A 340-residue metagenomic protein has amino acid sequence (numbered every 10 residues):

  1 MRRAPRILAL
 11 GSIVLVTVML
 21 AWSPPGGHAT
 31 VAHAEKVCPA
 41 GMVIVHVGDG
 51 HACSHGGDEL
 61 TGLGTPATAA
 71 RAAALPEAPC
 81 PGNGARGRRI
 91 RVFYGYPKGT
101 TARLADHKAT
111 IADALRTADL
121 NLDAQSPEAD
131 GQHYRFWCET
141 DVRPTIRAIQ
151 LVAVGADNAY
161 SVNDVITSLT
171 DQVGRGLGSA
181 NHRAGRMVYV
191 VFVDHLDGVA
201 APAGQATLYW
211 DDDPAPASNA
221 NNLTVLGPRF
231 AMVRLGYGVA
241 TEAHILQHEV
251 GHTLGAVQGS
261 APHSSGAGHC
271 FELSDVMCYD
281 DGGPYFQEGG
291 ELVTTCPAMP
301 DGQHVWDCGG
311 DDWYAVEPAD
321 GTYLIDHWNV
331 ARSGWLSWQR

Functional and structural regions predicted by a protein language model:
M1-A4: N-terminal secretory signal peptides that target proteins for export/translocation
R6-V18: Sec-dependent N-terminal signal peptides
V18-A34: C-terminal region of N-terminal signal peptides and the immediate post-cleavage residues of exported proteins
V31-M187, F192-G198: Propeptide-to-catalytic entry region of secreted or membrane-anchored zinc metalloproteases
C38, H46-D49, S54-P81, A261-R340: Replace "(M1/M4/M9/M12/WLM)" with "(e.g., M1/M4/M8/M9/M12/M26/WLM)" and add "not limited to" to clarify scope
D197-G227: Catalytic zinc-binding patch centered on the HExxH motif and its immediate surroundings that defines zinc-dependent
L226-Q247: Short pre-active-site segment immediately N-terminal to the catalytic Zn-binding motif
H244-S260: Active-site recognition of the HExxH zinc-binding catalytic motif
